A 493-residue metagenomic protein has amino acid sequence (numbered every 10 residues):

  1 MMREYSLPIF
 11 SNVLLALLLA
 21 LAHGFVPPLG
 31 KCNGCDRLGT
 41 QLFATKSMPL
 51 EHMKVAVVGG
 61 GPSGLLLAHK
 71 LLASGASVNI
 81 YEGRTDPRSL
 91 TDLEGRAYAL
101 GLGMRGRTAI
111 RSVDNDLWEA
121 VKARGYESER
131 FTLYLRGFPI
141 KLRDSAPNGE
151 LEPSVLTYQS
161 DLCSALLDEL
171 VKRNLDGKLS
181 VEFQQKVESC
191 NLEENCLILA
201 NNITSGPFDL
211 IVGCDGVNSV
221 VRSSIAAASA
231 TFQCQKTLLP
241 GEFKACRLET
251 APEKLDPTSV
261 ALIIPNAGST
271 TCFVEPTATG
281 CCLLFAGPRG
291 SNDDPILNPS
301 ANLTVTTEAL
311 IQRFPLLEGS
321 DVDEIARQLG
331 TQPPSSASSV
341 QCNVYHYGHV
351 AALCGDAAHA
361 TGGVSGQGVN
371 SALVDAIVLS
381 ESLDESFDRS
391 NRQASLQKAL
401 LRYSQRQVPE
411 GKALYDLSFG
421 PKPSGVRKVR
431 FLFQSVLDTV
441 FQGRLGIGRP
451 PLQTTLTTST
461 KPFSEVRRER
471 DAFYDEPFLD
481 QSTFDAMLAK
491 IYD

Functional and structural regions predicted by a protein language model:
M1-C32, D36: N-terminal chloroplast transit peptides
M48-V55, G103-A245: Conserved N-terminal helical subregion
L50-I80: N-terminal Rossmann-like FAD-binding beta1-loop-alpha1 element of flavoenzymes
S63, D86, N218: Conserved Rossmann-like nucleotide-cofactor binding loop
L65-A68, V212, C246, P333-G420: Conserved mid-domain beta->alpha element of the FAD-binding
L72-G95: Glycine-rich FAD pyrophosphate-binding loop
D168, Q185, C196-A337, Q341-C342 (+1 more regions): Conserved FAD-binding catalytic core of PHBH/FMO-like flavoproteins
A326, E381-D493: C-terminal helical "tail/cap" subdomain of flavin- and related membrane-associated enzymes
